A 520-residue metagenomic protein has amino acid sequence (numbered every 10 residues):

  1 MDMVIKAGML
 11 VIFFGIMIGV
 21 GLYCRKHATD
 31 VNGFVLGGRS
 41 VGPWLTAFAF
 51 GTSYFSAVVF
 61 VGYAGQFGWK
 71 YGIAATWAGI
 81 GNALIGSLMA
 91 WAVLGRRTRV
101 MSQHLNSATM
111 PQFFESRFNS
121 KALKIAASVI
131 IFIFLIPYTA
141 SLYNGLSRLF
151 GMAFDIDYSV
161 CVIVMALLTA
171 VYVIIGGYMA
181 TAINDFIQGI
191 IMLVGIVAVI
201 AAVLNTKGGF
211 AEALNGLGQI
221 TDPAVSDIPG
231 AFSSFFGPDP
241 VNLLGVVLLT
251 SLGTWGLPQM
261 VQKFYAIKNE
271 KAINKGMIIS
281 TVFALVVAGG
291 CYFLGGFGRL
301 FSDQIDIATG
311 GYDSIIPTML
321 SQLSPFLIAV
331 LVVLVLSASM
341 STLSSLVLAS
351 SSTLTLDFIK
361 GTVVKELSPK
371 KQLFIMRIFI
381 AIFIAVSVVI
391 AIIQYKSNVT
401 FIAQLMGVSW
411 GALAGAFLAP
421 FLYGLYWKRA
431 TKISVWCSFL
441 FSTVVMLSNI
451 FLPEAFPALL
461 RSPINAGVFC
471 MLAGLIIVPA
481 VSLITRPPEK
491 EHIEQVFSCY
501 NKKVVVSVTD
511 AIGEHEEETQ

Functional and structural regions predicted by a protein language model:
M1-Q520: Membrane-embedded helix-loop-helix hairpins and adjacent transmembrane boundary segments in multi-pass transporters
